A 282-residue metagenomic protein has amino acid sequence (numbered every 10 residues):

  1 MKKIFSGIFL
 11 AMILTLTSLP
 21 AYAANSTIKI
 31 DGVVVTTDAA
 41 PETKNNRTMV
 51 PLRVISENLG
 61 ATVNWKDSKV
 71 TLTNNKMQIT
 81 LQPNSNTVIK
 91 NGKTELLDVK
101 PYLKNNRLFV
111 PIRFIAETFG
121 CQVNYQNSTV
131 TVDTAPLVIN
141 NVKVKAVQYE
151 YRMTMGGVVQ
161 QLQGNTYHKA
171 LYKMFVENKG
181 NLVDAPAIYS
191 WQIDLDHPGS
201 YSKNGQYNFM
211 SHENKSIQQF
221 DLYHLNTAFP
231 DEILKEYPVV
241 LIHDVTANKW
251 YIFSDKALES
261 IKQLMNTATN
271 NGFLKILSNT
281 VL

Functional and structural regions predicted by a protein language model:
I4-G7, T15-I188, N271, K275-V281: Primary recognition of N-terminal secretory signal peptides and signal-anchoring hydrophobic helices
G7-I8, I217: Intrinsically disordered, low-complexity segments enriched in polar/charged small residues
I139-L282: Function-determining sites in protein domains
